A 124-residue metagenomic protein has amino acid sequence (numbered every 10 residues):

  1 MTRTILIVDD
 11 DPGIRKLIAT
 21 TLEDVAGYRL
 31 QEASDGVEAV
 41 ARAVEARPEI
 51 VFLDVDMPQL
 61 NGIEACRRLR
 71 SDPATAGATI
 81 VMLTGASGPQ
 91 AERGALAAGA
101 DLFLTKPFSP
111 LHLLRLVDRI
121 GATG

Functional and structural regions predicted by a protein language model:
V8-D9, A33, V51: Conserved sequence signature across two-component system core domains
P12-Q31: Two-component/phosphorelay signaling modules centered on CheY-like receiver
K16, E64, S87-L104, R115: Alpha4 helix (beta4-alpha4-beta5 surface) of REC/receiver domains from two-component response regulators
D35-E38, N61-R67: Acidic catalytic/metal-coordinating carboxylates
A46-F52: Active-site beta3 strand of CheY-like receiver
M57: Receiver (REC) domain active-site loop signature in two-component systems and cognate sites in sensor histidine kinases
F108-V117: C-terminal output helix
